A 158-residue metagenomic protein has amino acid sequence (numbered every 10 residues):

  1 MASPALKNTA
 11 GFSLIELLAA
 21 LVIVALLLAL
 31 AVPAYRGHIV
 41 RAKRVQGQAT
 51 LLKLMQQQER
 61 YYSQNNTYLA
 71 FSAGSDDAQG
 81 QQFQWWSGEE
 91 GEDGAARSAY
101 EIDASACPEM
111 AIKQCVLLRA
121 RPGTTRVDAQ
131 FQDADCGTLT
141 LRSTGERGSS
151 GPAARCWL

Functional and structural regions predicted by a protein language model:
M1-H38: N-terminal single-pass transmembrane signal-anchor helix
T9, R41-V45, A49, A111 (+1 more regions): Residues at secondary-structure transition points
F12, Y35-H38, Y61-Y62, Y68 (+1 more regions): Aromatic side chains
V24-L28, L51-L52, Q58, A73-D76: Alpha-helical interaction segments
V40-T67: Membrane-proximal N-terminal amphipathic helix
Q64-L158: Periplasmic/extracellular, small/polar-rich flexible segments of pilin-like filament-forming proteins
